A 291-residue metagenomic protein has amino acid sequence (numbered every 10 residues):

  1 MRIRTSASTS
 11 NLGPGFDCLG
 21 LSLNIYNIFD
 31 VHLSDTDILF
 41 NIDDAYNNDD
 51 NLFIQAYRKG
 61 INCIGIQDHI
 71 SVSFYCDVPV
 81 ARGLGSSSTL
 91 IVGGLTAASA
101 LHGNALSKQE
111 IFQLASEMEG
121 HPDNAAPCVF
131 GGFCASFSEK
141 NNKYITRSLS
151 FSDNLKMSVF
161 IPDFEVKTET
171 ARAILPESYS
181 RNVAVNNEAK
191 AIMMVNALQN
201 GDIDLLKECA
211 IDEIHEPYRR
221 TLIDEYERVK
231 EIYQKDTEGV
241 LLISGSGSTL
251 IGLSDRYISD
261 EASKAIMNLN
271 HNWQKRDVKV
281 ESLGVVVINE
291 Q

Functional and structural regions predicted by a protein language model:
M1-R82, T96, A100, N104-L106 (+2 more regions): ATP-binding N-lobe of GHMP and related small-molecule kinases
A7, I25, G132, I161-V166 (+3 more regions): Glycine-rich beta-alpha junction loops
L12, L198-Q291: Glycine-rich, charge-dense phosphate/pyrophosphate-binding loop(s) and the adjacent flexible "lid"/catalytic subdomain
L33, S138, P162, G252-R256: Short beta-strand-to-loop capping motifs
L84-K108, V129-C134: DPxDG-like acidic metal-binding loop motif
L106-L155, L241: Alpha/beta catalytic cores of group-transfer enzymes, especially the acyltransferase/condensing modules of polyketide
V159-T221: Active-site rim beta-loop-alpha module in soluble metabolic enzymes
